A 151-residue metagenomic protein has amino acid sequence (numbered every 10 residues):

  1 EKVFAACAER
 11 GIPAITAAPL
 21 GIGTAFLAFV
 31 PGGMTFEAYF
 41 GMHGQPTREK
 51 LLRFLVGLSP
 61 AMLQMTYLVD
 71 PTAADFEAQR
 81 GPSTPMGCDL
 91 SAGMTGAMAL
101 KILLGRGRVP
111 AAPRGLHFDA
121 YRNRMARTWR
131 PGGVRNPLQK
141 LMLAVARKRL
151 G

Functional and structural regions predicted by a protein language model:
E1-A6, P46-S59, P137-L150: Short, surface-exposed, charge-dense and proline/glycine-enriched linear segments
E1-V30: ADP-ribose/adenylate-binding Rossmann-like module
E9-G11, G33-E37, T47, R135-L138: Short, low-complexity, polar/charged sequence segments that are solvent-exposed and flexible
A14-A17, A38-H43, K140-V145: Glycine-rich loops and low-complexity Gly/Arg-rich segments that provide flexible linkers or classic glycine-based
A25-G115: Adenosine-phosphate binding glycine-rich loop
K101-G151: Phosphate-binding loop/pocket of nucleotide- and phosphate-handling active sites
